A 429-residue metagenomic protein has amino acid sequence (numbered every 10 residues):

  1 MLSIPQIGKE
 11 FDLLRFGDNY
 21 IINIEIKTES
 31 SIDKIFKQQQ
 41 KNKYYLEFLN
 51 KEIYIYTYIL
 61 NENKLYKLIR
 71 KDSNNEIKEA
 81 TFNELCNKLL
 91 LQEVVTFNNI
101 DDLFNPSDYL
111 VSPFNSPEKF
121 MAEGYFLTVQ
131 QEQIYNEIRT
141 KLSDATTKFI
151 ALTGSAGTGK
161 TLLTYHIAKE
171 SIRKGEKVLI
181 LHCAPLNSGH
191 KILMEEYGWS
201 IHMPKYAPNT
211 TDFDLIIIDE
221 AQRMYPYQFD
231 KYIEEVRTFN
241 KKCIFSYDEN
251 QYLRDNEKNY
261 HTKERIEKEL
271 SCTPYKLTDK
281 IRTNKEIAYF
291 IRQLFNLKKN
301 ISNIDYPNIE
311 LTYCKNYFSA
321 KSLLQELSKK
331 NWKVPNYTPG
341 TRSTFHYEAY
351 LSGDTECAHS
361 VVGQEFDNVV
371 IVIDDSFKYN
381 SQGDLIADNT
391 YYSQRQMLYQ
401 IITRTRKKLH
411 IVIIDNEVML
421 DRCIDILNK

Functional and structural regions predicted by a protein language model:
M1-D102: Accessory nucleic-acid engagement/destabilization modules that flank
D18, D108-N115, K263-K268: Short amphipathic alpha-helical segments, especially helix-boundary/capping motifs
K67, K330-K333: Short polybasic amphipathic segments
K88-K141: Pre-P-loop entry segment of helicase/translocase ATPase cores
F120-S143, A151-T158, L162, I167-E176 (+5 more regions): Conserved helicase motor core of SF1/SF2 NTP-dependent helicases
T147: Short coil/loop residues immediately preceding or within conserved phosphate-binding loops of NTP-utilizing enzyme
